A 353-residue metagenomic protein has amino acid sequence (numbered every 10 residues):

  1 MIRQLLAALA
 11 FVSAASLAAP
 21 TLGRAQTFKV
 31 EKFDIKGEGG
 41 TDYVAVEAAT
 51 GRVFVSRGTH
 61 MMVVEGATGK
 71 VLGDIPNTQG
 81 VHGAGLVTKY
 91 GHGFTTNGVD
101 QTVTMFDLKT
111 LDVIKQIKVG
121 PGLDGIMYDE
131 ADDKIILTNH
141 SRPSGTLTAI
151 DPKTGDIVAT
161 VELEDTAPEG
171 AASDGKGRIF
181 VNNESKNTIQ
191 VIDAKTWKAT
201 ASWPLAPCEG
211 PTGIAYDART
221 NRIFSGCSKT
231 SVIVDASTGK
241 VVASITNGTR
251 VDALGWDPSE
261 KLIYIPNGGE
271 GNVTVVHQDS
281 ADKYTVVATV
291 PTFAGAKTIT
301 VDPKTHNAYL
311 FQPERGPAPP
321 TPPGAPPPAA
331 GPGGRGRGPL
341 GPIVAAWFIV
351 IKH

Functional and structural regions predicted by a protein language model:
Q4, A19-H353: Predominantly soluble domains enriched in secretory-pathway, periplasmic, or organellar proteins
A7-A19: Bacterial N-terminal signal peptides
